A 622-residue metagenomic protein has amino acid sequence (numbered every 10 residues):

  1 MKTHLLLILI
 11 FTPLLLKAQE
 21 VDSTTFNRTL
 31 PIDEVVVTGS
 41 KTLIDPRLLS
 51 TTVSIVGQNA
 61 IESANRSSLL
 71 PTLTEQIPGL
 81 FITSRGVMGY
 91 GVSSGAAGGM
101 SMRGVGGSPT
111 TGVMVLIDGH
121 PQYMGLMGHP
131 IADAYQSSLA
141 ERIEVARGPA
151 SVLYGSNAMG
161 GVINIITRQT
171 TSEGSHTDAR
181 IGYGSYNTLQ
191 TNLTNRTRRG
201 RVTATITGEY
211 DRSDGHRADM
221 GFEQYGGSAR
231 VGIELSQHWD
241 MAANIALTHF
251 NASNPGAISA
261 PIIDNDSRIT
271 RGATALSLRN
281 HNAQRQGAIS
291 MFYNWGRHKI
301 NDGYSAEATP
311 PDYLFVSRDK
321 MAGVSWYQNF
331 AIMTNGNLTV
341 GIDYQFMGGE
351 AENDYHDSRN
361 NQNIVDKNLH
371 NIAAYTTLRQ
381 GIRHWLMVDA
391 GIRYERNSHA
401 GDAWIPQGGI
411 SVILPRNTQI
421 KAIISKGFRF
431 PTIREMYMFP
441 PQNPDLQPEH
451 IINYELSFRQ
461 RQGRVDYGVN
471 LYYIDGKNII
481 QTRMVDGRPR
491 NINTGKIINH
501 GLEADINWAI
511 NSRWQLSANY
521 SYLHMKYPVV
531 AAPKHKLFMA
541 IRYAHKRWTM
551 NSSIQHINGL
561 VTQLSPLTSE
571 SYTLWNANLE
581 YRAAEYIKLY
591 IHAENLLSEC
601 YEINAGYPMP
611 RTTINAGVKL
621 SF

Functional and structural regions predicted by a protein language model:
E20, S213-M220, Q224, H238-M321: Flexible loop and strand-edge segments within Gram-negative outer membrane beta-barrel domains
E20-E62, L70, D466: Short, acidic, small-residue-rich periplasmic hinge/interaction motif at the N-terminus of Gram-negative outer-membrane
P71-H120: Extracytoplasmic beta-strand/coil segments of soluble accessory domains associated with Gram-negative outer-membrane
H120-R147: Short acidic/polar hinge/loop motifs at secondary-structure boundaries that mediate gating or recognition
A150, V162, I166-T197, T207-G208 (+1 more regions): Short strand-turn segments of transmembrane beta-barrel domains in outer membranes, especially the first one or two
S236, M333-N337, D343, R359-G476 (+5 more regions): Structural signature of Gram-negative outer-membrane beta-barrels, strongest in the C-terminal barrel of TonB-dependent
I258-H281, S317, K367, I413 (+6 more regions): Outer-membrane beta-barrel signature, preferentially recognizing the C-terminal barrel domain of Gram-negative
I382-H384, V388, Y473-D475, I492-L560 (+3 more regions): Gram-negative outer-membrane beta-barrel transporters
